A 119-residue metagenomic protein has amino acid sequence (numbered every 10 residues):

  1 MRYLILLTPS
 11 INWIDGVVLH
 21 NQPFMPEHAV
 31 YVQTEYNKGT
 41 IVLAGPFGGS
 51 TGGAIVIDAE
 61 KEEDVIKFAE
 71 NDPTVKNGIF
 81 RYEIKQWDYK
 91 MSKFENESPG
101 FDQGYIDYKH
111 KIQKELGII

Functional and structural regions predicted by a protein language model:
M1-I119: Conserved, structured core segments of small domains
